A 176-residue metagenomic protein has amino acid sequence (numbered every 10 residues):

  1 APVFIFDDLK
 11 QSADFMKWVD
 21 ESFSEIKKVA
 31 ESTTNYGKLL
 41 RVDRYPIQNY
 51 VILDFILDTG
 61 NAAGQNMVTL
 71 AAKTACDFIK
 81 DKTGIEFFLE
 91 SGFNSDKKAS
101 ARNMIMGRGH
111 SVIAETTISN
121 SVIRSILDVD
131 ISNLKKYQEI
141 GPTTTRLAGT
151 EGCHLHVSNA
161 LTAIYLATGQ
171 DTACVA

Functional and structural regions predicted by a protein language model:
A1-Q48, I52-I56: Small-residue-rich
L57-A176: Glycine-rich anion/phosphate-binding loop at the beta-strand->alpha-helix junction
